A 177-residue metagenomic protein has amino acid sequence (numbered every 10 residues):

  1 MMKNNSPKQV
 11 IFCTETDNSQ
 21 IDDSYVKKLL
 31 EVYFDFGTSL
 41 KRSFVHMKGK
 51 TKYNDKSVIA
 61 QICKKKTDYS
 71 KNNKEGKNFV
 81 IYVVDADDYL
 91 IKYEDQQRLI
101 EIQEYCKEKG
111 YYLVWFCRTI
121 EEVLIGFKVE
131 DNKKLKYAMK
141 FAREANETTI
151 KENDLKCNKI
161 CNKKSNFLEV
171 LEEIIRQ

Functional and structural regions predicted by a protein language model:
M1-Q9, Q20-K48, K56-Q177: C-terminal accessory helical subdomains adjacent to catalytic cores in phosphodiester- and nucleotide-handling enzymes
I11-E15: Short hydrophobic beta-strand that contains or immediately precedes a catalytic carboxylate
K52: Nucleic-acid-processing active sites and adjacent nucleic-acid-binding tracks, predominantly divalent metal-dependent
